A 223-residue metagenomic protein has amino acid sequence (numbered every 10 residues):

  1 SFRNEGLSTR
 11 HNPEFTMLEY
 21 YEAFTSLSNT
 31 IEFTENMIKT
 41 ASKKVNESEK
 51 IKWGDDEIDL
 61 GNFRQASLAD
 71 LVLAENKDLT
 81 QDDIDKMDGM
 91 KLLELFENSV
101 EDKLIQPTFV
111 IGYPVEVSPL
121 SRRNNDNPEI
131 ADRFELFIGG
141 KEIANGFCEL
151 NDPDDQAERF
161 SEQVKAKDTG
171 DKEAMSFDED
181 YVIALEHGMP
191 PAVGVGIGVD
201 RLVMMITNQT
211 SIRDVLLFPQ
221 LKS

Functional and structural regions predicted by a protein language model:
S1-N29, F33-M37, F63-S223: A translation/RNA-centric and nucleic-acid-associated enzymatic feature enriched in Class II aminoacyl-tRNA synthetases
R3-N4, D56-I58: Active-site-adjacent structural elements in folded domains
I38-V45: A common structural junction motif
N46-E57: Short, glycine/acidic-rich hinge or "gate" loops at secondary-structure transitions that mediate conformational
